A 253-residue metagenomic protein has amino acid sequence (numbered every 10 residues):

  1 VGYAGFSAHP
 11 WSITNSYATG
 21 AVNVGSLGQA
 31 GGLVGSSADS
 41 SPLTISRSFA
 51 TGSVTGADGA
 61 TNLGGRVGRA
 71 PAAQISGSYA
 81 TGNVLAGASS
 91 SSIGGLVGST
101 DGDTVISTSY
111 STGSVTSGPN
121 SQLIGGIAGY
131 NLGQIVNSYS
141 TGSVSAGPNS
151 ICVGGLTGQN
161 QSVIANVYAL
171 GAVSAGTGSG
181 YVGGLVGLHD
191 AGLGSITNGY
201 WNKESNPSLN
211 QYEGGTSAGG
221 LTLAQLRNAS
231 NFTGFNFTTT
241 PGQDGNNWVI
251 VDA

Functional and structural regions predicted by a protein language model:
V1-A253: Predominantly extracellular beta-rich ligand-binding scaffolds that present long acidic/polar faces for carbohydrate
